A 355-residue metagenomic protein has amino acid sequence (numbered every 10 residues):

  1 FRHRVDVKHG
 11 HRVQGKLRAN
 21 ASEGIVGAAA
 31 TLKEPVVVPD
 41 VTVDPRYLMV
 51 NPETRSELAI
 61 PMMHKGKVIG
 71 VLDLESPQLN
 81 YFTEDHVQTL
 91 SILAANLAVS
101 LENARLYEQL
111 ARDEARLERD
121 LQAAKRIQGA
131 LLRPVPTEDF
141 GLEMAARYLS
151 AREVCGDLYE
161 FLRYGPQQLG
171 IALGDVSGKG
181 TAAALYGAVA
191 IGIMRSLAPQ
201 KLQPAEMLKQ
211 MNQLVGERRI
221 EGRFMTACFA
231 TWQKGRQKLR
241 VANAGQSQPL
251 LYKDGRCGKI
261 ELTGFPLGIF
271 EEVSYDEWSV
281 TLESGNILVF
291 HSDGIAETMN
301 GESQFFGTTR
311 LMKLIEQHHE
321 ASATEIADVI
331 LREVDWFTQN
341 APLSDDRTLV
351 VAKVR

Functional and structural regions predicted by a protein language model:
F1-L17, A21, P166: GAF sensory/regulatory domain recognition with acknowledged cross-activation on helical regulatory dimers
K8-R12, L32-A59, S76, G268 (+1 more regions): Signal-transducing coupling segments at domain and membrane junctions
V26, I60-Q78, S100, S292: Sensory-domain boundary capping and coupling elements
T42-D44, R55, V71-N80, V176 (+1 more regions): Short beta-strand-to-loop transition segments that serve as allosteric relay/switch motifs in sensory/regulatory domains
R55-H64, E84: A short, aliphatic-rich beta-strand micro-motif
S91-A98: Allosteric cytosolic regulatory segments
Q109-V289, Q339-R355: … and, occasionally, acidic/histidine-rich disordered N-termini of signaling adaptors
L208, C228, T281-F290, I295-R355: C-terminal catalytic subdomain
